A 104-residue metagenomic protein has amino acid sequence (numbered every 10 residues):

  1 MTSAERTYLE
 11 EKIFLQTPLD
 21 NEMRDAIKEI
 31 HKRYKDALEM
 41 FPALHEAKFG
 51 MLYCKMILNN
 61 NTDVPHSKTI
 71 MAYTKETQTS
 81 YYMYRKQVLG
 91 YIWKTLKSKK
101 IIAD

Functional and structural regions predicted by a protein language model:
M1-F41, I101-D104: N-terminal interaction/assembly modules
I13, T17-L19, K55, T62 (+1 more regions): Enrichment for repetitive, rod-forming helical segments
I30, L44, Y81: Residue-level marker of regulatory loop/turn positions in helix-turn-helix DNA-binding domains and in histidine
R33-F49, A72-Y73: Short, mixed-charge amphipathic alpha-helical segments
A43-P65: Short amphipathic alpha helix immediately N-terminal
A47, M51, E76-M83, Q87: Short, well-structured alpha-helical interface segments that form or flank functional binding sites
N59-T77: Helix-turn-helix DNA-binding module
Y81-K99: DNA major-groove recognition helices of helix-turn-helix
